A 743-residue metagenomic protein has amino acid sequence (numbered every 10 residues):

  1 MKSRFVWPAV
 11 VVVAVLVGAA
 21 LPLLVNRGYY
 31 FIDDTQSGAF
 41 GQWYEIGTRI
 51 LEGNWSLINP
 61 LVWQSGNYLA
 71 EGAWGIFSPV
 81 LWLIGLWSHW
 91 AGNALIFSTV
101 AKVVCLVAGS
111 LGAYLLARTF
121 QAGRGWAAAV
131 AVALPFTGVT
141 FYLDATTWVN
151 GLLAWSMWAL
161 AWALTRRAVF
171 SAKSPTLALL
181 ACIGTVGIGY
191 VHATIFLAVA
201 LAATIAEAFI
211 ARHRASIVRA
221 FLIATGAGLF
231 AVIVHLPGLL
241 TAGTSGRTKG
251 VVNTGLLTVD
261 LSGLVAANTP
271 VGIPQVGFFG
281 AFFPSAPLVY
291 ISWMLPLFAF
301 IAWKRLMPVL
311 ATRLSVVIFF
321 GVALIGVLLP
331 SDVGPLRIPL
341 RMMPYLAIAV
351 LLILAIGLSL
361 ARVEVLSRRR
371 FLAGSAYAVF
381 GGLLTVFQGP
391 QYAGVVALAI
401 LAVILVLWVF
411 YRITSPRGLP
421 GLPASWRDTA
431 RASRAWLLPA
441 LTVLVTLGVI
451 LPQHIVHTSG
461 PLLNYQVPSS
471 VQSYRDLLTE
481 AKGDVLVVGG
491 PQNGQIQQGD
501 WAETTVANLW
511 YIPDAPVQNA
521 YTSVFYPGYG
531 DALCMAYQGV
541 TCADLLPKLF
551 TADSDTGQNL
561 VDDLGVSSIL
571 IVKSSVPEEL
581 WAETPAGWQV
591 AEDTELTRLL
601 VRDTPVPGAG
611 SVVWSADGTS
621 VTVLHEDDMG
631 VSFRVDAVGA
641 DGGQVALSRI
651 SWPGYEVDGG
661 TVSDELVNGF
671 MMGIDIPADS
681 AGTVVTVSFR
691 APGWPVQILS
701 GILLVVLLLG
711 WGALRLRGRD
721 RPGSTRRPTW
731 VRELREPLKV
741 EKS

Functional and structural regions predicted by a protein language model:
M1-L24, R219, R431-W436, L709-S743: Start-transfer (signal-anchor) and selected internal transmembrane alpha helices of multi-pass inner/ER membrane
V11-Q64, V218-A267, G460-L462, D476-L477 (+2 more regions): Aromatic-rich transmembrane-lumenal/periplasmic boundary elements in polytopic membrane proteins
V17-G109, V132-D144, W148-W155, L257-P274 (+3 more regions): Membrane-interface coil-to-helix junctions
E45, N67, A220, A224-T312 (+7 more regions): Periplasmic/ER-lumenal interhelical loops and adjacent helix-loop junctions in multi-pass membrane proteins
W87-S88, K482-Q558, P653: Extracytoplasmic/lumenal acceptor-recognition loop(s) of multi-pass membrane glycoenzymes
L106-F120, G125-I210, R219-G238, V322-L324 (+1 more regions): Membrane-embedded helix bundles of polyisoprenyl
A172, L180, A193, S315-V327 (+6 more regions): Contiguous transmembrane helix-bundle modules in multi-pass membrane proteins
G610-K742: Active-site-proximal, structured, solvent-exposed surfaces of multi-pass membrane proteins that position macromolecular
